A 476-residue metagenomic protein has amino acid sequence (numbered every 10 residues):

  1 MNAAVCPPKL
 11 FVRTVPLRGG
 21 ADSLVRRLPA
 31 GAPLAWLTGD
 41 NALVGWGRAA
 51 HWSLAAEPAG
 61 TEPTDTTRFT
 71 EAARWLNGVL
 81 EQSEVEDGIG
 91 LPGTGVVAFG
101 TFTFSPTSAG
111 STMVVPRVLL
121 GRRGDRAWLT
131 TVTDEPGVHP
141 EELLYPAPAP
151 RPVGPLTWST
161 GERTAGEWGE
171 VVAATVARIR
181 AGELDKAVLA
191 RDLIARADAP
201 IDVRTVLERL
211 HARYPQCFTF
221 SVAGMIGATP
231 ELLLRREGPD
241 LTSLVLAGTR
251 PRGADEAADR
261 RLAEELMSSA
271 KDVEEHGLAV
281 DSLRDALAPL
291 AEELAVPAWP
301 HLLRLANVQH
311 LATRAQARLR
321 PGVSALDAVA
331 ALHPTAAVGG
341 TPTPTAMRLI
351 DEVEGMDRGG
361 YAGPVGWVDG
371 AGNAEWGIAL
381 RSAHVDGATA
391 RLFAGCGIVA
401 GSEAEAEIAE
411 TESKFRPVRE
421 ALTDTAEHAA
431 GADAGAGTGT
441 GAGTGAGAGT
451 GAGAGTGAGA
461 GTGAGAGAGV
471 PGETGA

Functional and structural regions predicted by a protein language model:
M1-E62: An N-terminal JmjN-like helical accessory module and its immediate linker preceding a catalytic domain
M1-T14, R123, A127-P146, W158 (+3 more regions): Cytosolic ligand/metal-binding cores
A32-T38, V97-F99, D185-A187, P215-S221: A short, Trp-centered hydrophobic/proline-enriched beta-strand micro-motif
G47-S53, A109-V118, A127, R191-E274 (+3 more regions): An anion-binding catalytic pocket shared by soluble metabolic enzymes
E71-I194, A270, E292-E293, E420-T423 (+1 more regions): Non-catalytic accessory segments adjacent to catalytic cores
G100, L120, G182, L234 (+4 more regions): A residue-level signal for conserved active-site and pocket-lining positions in enzyme catalytic cores
L319-A429: Conserved hydrophobic core element of enzyme catalytic domains
A434-A468: Long, intrinsically disordered low-complexity tandem-repeat segments
